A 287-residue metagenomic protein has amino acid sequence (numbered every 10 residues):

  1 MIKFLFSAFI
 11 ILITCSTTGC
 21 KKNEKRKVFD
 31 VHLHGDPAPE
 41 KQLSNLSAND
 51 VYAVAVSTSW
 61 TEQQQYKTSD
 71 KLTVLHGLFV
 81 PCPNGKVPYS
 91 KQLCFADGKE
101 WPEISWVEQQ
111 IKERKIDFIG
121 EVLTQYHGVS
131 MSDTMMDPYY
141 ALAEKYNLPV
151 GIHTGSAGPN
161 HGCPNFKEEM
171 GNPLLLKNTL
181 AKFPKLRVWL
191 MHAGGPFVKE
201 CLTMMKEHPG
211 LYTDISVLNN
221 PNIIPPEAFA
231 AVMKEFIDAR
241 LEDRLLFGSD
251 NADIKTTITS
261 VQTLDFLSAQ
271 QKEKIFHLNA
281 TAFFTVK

Functional and structural regions predicted by a protein language model:
I2-F4, C15-N23, K27, E40-A53 (+3 more regions): Mid-to-C-terminal alpha-helical segments outside catalytic/metal-binding sites
L5-I10: Sec-dependent signal peptide hydrophobic core
C20, W60-G158, N165: Active-site gating/metal-coordination segments in enzymes
F29-L33, A53-V56, V74-P81, F118-E121 (+4 more regions): Hydrophobic faces of well-ordered beta-strands that scaffold small-molecule active sites in alpha/beta enzyme cores
D30-G35, F95-G98, H127-G128, N165-E168 (+2 more regions): Short, flexible loop segments at the rims of nucleotide/cofactor-binding pockets, characterized by
D36-A38, T61-Q64, Q125-H127, S156-N160 (+3 more regions): Active-site environment of divalent metal-dependent phosphoester hydrolases
L46-S47, K67-T68, I111, L180-A181 (+3 more regions): N-terminal cationic-hydrophobic initiation segments that often serve targeting/anchoring roles
D117-F118, D133-L246: Catalytic pocket-lining loop regions of alpha/beta-barrel enzymes, especially the amidohydrolase/enolase/GH5 lineages
